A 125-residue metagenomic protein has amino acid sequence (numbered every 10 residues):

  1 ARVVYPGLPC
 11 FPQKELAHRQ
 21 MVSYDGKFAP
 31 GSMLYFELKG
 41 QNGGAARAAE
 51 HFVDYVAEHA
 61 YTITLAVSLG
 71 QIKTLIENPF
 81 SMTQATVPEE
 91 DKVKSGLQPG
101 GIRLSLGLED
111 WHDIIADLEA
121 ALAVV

Functional and structural regions predicted by a protein language model:
A1-K73, V87-V93: Conserved small-domain helix->loop->beta segment predominantly found in fold-type I
N42, A66, K73-V125: PLP-dependent enzyme catalytic core of the Aspartate aminotransferase-like
